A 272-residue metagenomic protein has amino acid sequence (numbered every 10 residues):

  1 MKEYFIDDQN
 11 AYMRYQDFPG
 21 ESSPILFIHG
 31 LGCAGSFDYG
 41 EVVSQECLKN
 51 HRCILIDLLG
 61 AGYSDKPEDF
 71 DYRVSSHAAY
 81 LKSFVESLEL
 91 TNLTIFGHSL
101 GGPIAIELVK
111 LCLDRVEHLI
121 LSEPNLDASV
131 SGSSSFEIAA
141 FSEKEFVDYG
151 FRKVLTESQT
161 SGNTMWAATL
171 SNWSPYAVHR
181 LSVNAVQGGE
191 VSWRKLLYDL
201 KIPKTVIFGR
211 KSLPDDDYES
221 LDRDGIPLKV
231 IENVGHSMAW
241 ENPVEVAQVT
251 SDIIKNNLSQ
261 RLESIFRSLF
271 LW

Functional and structural regions predicted by a protein language model:
Q9-Y63: Conserved HGGG/HGGXW glycine-rich cap/lid loop of the alpha/beta-hydrolase fold
G32, F37-Y39, S64-F70, V130-S133 (+1 more regions): Conserved catalytic-core motifs of eukaryotic protein kinase domains, centered on the activation segment
I54-F96, Q248: Active-site loop/oxyanion-hole signature of alpha/beta-hydrolase fold enzymes
G97, G101, A105: Gly/Ala-rich beta-loop-alpha elbow adjacent to hydrolase catalytic centers
I106-L111, V116-V147: Flexible "cap/lid" loop of the alpha/beta hydrolase fold
V130, S134, K144-D199: Conserved alpha/beta-hydrolase catalytic His-Asp/Glu region
Y176-V230, A239: Conserved serine/cysteine hydrolase catalytic core
V234-A247: Catalytic histidine-centered segment of alpha/beta-hydrolase-like enzymes
